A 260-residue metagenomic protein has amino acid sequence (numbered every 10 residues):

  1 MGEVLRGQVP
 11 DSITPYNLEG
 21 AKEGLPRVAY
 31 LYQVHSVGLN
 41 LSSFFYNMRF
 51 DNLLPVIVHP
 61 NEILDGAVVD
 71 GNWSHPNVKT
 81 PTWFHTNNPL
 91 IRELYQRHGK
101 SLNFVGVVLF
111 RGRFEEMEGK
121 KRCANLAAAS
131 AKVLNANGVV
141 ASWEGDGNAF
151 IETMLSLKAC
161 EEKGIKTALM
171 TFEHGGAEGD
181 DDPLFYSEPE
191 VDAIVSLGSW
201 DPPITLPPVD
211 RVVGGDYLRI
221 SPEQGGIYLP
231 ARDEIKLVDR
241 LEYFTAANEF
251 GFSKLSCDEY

Functional and structural regions predicted by a protein language model:
M1-Y260: An N-terminal assembly and electron-transfer interface module characteristic of large anaerobic redox and radical
